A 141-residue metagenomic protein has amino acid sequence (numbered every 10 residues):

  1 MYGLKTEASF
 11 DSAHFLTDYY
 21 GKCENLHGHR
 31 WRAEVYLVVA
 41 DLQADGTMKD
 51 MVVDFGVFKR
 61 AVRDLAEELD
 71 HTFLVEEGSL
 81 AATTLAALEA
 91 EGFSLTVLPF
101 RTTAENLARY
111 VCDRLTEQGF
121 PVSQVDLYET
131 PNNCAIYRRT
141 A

Functional and structural regions predicted by a protein language model:
M1-A141: Charge-rich, low-complexity N-terminal segments
